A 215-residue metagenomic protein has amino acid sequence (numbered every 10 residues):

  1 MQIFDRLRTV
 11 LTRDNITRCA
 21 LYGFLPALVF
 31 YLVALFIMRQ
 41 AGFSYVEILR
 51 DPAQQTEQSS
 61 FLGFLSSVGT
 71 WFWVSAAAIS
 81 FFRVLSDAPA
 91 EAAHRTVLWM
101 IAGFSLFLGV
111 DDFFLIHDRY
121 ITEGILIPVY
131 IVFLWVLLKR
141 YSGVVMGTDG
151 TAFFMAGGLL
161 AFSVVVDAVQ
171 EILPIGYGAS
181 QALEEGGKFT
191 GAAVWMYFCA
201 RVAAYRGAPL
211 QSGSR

Functional and structural regions predicted by a protein language model:
Q2-R215: Polytopic alpha-helical membrane-helix bundles and their juxtamembrane interface segments in multi-pass membrane
